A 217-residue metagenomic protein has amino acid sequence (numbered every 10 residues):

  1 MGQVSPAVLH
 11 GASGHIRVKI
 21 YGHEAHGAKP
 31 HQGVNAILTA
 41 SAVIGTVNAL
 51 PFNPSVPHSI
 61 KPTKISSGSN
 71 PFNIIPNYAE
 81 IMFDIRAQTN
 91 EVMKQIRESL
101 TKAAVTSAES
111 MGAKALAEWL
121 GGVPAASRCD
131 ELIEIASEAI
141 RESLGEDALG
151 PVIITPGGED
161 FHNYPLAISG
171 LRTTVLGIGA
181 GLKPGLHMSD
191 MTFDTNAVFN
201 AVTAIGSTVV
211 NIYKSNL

Functional and structural regions predicted by a protein language model:
M1-S59, S69-I74: Histidine/acidic-residue-rich, glycine-tolerant segments that coordinate divalent metal ions
P6-K29, G33-A36, E91-L144: Metal-dependent peptidase/peptidase-like ectodomains
Y21-H23, S66, R86-Q88, G179: Solvent-exposed residues in well-ordered beta-strands and their adjoining turns, especially edge/terminal strands
H26, A40, F83, A136 (+2 more regions): Divalent metal-coordination and catalytic microenvironments
T39, A49, S99-K102, G145 (+1 more regions): His/Asp/Glu-rich mid-to-C-terminal helical/loop segments that flank catalytic regions of hydrolases
V43-P54, G68, R86, A103-M111 (+3 more regions): Change "in soluble alpha/beta enzymes" to "in soluble alpha/beta proteins
G45-F52, E118, G122-I178: Active-site-adjacent substrate-binding region of metalloamidase/peptidase-like peptide-processing proteins
N73-R97: A conserved active-site cap/scaffold subdomain adjacent to cofactor or substrate pockets
